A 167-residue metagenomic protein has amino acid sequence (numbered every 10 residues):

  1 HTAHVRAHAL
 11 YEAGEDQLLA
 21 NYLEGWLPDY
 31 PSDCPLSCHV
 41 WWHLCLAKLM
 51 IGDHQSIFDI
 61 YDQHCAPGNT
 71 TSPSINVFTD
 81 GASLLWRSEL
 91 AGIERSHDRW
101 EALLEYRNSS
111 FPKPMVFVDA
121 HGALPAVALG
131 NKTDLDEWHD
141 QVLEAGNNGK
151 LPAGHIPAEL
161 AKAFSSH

Functional and structural regions predicted by a protein language model:
H1-I51: Internal metal/ion-chelating core segments
V5-H8, E12, H43, D80-R87 (+3 more regions): "A position-specific structural signal for the A-helix of alpha-solenoid helical repeats
D16-P28, D53-P67, E94-S109, K132-G146: Alpha-helical repeat scaffolds
G25, P31-L36, D53-H54, I60-Q63 (+4 more regions): Fungal-biased detection of long, low-complexity, Ser/Thr- and Lys/Arg-rich intrinsically disordered regions
P28, S32, N69-S72, N76 (+2 more regions): Structural signature of alpha-solenoid helical repeat scaffolds
L36, W41-E105, H121: A conserved active-site cap/scaffold subdomain adjacent to cofactor or substrate pockets
Y106-H167: C-terminal structural cap/anchor segments
